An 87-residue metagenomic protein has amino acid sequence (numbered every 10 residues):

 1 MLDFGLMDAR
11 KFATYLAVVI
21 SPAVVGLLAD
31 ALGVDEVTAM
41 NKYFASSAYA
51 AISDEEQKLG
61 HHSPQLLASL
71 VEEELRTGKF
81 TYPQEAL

Functional and structural regions predicted by a protein language model:
M1-L87: C-terminal alpha-helical interaction appendages
